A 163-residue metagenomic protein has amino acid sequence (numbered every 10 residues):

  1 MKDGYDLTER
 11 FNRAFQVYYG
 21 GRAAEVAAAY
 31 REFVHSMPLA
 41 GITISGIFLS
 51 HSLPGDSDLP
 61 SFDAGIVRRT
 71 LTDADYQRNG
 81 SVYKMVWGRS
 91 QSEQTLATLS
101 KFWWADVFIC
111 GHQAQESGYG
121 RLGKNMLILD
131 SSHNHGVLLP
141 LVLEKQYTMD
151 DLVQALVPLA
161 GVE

Functional and structural regions predicted by a protein language model:
M1-E163: Feature recognizes metal-dependent phosphohydrolase scaffolds
